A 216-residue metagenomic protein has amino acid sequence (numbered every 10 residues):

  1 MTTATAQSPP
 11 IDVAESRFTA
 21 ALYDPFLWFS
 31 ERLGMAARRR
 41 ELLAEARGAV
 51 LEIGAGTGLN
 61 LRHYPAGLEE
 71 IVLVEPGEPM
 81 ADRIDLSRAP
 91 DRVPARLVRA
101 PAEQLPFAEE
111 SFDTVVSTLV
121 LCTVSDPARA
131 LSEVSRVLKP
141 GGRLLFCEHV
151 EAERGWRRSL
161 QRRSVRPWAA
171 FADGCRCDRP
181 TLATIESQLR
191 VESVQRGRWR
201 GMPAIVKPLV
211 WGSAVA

Functional and structural regions predicted by a protein language model:
T2-R47, L59-H63, E78-M80, Q161-R162 (+1 more regions): Conserved class I S-adenosyl-L-methionine
P9-P10, R17, D24-R32, C147-V206: C-terminal alpha-helical "lid/dimerization" subdomain adjacent to the S-adenosyl-L-methionine
L51-Q104: Class I SAM-dependent methyltransferase SAM/SAH-binding core
E103-V115: A short acidic, Gly/Pro-enriched loop at the edge of an enzyme's catalytic core that lines a small-molecule cofactor
D113-D126: A short SAM/SAH-binding and catalytic strip from SAM-dependent methyltransferases
A128-P140: A short glycine-rich, Lys/Arg-flanked "PGG" loop and its adjoining helix->strand segment in the class I
L209-A216: C-terminal lobe and adjacent flexible extensions of AdoMet/dcAdoMet transferase-like proteins
